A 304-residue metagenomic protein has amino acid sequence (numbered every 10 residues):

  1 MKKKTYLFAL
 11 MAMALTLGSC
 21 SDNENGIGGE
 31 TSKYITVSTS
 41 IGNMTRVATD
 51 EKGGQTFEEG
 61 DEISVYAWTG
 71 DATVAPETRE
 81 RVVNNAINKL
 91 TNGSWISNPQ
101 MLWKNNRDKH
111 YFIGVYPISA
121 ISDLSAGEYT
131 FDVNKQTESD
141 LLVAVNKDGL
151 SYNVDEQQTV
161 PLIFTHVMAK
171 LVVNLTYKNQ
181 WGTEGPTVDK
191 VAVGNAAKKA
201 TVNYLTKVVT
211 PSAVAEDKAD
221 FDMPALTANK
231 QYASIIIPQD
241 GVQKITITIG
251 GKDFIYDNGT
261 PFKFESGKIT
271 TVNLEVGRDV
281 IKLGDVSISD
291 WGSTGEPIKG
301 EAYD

Functional and structural regions predicted by a protein language model:
K2-D304: Sec-type signal peptide cleavage vicinity
